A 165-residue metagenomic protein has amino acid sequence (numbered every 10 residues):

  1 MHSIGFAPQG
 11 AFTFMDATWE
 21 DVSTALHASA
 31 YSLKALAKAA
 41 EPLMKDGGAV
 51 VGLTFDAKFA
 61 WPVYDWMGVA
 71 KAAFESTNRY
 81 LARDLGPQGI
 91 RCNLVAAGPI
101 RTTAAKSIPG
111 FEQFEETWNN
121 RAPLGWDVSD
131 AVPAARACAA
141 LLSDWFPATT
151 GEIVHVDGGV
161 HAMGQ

Functional and structural regions predicted by a protein language model:
M1, V51-L53, C92-V95, A105 (+2 more regions): Hydrophobic structural elements of the Rossmann-like NAD(P)H-binding subdomain that define the short-chain
G5-P87, P99-T102: Catalytic loop of short-chain dehydrogenase/reductase
D16, H27, S107, N120 (+1 more regions): Phosphate-coordinating loops and pocket residues in cytosolic domains that bind phosphorylated ligands
D16-T18, M44, F59, I108-P109 (+3 more regions): Helix-loop segment at the mouth of the active site in Rossmann-fold oxidoreductases, especially SDR/KR enzymes
Y31, L94, Q113-T149, V154-G158: C-terminal helical subdomain
F55-F59, L124, G159: Active-site pre-Tyr helix/loop in NAD(P)-dependent dehydrogenases
W66, P87, P99-P123, M163-Q165: A glycine/serine/threonine-rich, flexible loop-to-helix segment that serves as the NAD(P) cofactor-binding "lid"
N78, R91, T102-A105, T149-T150 (+1 more regions): Ser/Thr-centric signal marking residues that sit in or immediately flank functional binding/regulatory motifs
